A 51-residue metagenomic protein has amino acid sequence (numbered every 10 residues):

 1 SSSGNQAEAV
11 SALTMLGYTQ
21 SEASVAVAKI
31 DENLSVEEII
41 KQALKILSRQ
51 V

Functional and structural regions predicted by a protein language model:
S1-V27: Strongly charged, low-complexity linkers/loops
V27-I30, A43: A general structural motif at alpha-helix termini
E32-L34: AAA+ ATPase "lid" subdomain C-terminal helix
V36-V51: Amphipathic alpha-helical interaction/assembly segments
